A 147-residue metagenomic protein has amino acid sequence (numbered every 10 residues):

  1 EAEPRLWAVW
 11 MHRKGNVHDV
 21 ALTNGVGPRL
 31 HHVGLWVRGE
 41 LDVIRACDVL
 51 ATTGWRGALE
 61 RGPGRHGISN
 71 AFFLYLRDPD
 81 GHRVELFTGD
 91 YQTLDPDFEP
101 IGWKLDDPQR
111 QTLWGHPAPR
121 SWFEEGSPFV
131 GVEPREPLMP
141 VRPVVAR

Functional and structural regions predicted by a protein language model:
E1-V17: Core segments of cupin and vicinal oxygen chelate
W7-V9, H31, N70-L74: Short beta-strand micro-motifs in enzyme catalytic cores
H12, T23, Y75: Short glycine-biased active-site loop of nucleotidyltransferases that positions the nucleotide triphosphate and helps
V17-V20, H82: Short, charged/polar, Gly/Pro-enriched secondary-structure boundary elements
D19-L22, L30: Solvent-exposed, charged amphipathic helical/linker segments at domain boundaries
A21-N24, R45-A46: A short secondary-structure junction signal
G27: Long C-terminal interaction/binding lobes of large macromolecular proteins
L35-V84, T88-R147: Vicinal oxygen chelate
